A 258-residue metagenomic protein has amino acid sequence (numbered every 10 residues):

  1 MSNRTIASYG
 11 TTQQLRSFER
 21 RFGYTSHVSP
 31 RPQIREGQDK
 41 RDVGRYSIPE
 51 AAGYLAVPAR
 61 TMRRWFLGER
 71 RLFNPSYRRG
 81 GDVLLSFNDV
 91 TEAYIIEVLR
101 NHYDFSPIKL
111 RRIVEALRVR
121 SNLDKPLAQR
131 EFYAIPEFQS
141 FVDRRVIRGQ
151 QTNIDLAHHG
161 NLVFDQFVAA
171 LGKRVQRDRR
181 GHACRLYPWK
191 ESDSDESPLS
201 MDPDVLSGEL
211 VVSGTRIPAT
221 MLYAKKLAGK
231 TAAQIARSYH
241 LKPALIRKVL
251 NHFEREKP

Functional and structural regions predicted by a protein language model:
F18-G37, E196-I217: Short, Lys/Arg-enriched anionic-surface-contact patches
G37-M62: Polyanion-binding surface elements
K40-R41, L99, A224-K225: Short alpha-helical segment immediately N-terminal to, or the first helix within, an HTH/HTH-like DNA-binding domain
P49, E115, A233: Residues within the helices of the helix-turn-helix
G68-R71, S76-D155: DNA-contacting interfaces and partner/effector-binding or oligomerization modules in DNA-centric proteins
D143-D204, G208: Hydrophobic packing positions characteristic of elongated beta-solenoid/beta-helix-type spike/fiber shafts
T215-P258: Long, charge-rich, low-complexity alpha-helical segments
